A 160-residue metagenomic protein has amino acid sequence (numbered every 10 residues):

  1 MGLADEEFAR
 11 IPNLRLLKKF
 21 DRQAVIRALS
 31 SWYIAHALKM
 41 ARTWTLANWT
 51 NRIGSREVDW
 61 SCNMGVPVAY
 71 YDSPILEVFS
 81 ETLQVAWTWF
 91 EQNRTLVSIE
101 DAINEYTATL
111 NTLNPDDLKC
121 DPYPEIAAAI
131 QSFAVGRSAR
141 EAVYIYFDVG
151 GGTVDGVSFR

Functional and structural regions predicted by a protein language model:
M1-E6, F133-R160: Gly/Thr-rich phosphate-binding beta-strand-loop-beta motif of the actin/hexokinase/Hsp70
F8-I145: Nucleotide/phosphate-binding catalytic cleft detector across ATP-hydrolyzing and phosphate-transferring enzymes
